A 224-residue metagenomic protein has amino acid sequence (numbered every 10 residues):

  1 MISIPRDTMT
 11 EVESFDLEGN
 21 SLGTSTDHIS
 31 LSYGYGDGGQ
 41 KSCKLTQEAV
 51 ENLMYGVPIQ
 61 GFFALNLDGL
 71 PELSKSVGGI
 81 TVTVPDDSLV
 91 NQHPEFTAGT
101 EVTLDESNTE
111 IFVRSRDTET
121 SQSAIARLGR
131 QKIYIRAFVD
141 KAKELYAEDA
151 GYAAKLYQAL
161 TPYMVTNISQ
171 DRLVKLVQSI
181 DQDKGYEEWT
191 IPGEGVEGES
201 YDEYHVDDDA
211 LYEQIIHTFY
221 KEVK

Functional and structural regions predicted by a protein language model:
M1-K224: Non-catalytic, solvent-exposed segments at the cell envelope interface
